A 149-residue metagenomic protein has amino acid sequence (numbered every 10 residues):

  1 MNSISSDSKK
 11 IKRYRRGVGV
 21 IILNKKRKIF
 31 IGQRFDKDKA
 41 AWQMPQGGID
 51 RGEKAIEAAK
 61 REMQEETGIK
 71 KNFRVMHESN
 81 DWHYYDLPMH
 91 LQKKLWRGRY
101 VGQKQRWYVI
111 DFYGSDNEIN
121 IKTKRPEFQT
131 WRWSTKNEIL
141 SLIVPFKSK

Functional and structural regions predicted by a protein language model:
M1-L23, R97-G98: Acidic, metal-coordinating catalytic segment for phosphate/diphosphate chemistry, firing primarily on the Nudix
K28-I29: Entry beta-strands of beta-propeller and related beta-repeat scaffolds
K37-A40: A conserved beta-turn-beta hairpin within the catalytic core of GNAT-like acetyltransferases that forms part
Q43-M44: A short gly/proline-enriched turn/hairpin at secondary-structure junctions
D50-P145: Unchanged
S148: Extracellular glycan/ECM-engagement signal in secreted proteins
